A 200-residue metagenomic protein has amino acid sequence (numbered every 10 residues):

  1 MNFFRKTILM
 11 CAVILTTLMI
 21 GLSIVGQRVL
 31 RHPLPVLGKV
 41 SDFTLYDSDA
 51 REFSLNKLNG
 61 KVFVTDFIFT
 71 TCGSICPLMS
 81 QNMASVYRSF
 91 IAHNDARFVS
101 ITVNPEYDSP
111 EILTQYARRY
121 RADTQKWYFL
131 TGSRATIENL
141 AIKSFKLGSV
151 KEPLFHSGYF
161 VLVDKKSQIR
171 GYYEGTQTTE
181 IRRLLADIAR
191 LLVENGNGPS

Functional and structural regions predicted by a protein language model:
M1-Y46, E194-S200: N-terminal targeting signals for export/organelle localization
V40-S41, F63, S157-Y159: Short loop/turn microsegments at loop-to-beta-strand junctions
F43-V62, Y87-F90: A short beta-strand-turn-helix
L55-M83: Short active-site neighborhood of thiol/selenol oxidoreductases, capturing the structured segment around
S80-L140: Structural microenvironment flanking redox-active thiols in thiol-disulfide oxidoreductases
W127, E138, F145-V161: Structural micro-motif
K151-S200: Thiol-/selenol-based redox modules, centered on thioredoxin-like and closely related oxidoreductase domains
